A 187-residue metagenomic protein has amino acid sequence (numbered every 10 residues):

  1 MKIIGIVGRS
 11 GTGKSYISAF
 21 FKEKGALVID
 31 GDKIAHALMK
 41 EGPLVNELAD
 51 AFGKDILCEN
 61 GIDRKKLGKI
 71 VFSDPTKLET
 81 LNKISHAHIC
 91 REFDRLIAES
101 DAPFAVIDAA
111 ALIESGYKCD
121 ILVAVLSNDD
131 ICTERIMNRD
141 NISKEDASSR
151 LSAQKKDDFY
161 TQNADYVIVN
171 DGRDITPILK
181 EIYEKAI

Functional and structural regions predicted by a protein language model:
I6: Hydrophobic anchor at the beta1->P-loop junction of P-loop NTPases
S10: The conserved Walker
S15: Walker A/P-loop
V28-K40: Short beta-strand-centered segment that lines the nucleotide-binding/catalytic pocket of NTP-utilizing
D32, L81, V106: Residue-level signal for inorganic ion chemistry
A37-D101: ATP-dependent small-molecule kinase phosphotransfer cores that center on conserved nucleotide phosphate-binding segments
R95-F104, A109, Y117-I142, K156-I187: NTP-dependent small-molecule kinase module
